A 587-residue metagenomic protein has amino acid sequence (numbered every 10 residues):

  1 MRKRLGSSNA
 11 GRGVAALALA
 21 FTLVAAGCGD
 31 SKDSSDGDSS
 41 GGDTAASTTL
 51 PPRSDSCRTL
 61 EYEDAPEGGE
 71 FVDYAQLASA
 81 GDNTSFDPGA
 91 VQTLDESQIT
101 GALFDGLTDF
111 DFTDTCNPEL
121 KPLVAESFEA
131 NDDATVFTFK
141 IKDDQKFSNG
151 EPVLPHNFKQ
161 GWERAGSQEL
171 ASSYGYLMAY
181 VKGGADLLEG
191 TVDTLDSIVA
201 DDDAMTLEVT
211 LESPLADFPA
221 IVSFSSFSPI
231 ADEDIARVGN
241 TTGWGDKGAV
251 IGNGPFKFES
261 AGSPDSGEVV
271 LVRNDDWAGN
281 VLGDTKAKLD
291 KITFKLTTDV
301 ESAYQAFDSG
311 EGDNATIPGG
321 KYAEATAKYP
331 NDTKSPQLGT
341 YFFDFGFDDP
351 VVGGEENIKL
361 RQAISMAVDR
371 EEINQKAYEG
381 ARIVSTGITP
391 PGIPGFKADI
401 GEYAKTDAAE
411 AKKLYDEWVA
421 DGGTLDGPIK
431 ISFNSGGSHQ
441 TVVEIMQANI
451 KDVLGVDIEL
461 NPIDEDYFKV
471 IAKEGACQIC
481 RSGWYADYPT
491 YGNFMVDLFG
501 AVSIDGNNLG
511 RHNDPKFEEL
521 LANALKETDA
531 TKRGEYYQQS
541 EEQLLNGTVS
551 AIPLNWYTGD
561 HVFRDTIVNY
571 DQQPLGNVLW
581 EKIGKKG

Functional and structural regions predicted by a protein language model:
E63, I198, Q362, N374 (+3 more regions): Extracytoplasmic/peripheral linker and loop segments enriched in polar/acidic and small residues with frequent Thr/Pro
A75-D132, I251: N-terminal lobe/hinge region of extracytoplasmic solute-binding protein
Q76, V153-G161, A204-T210, P214 (+6 more regions): Alpha-helical secondary-structure segments
T113, L215-A287, K291: Gly/Pro-rich hinge or "lid" segments in bacterial periplasmic/extracellular proteins
K140, L170-D234, G262: Surface-exposed binding/hinge segments that line and control ligand-binding clefts or catalytic entry sites
A179, E259-V272, V281, T293-V352 (+1 more regions): Extracellular/periplasmic solute-recognition and catalytic clefts
F256, I383-W418, G436-T441: Structural transition elements
H561-G587: Long beta-strand-rich cores associated with HINT superfamily self-processing modules
